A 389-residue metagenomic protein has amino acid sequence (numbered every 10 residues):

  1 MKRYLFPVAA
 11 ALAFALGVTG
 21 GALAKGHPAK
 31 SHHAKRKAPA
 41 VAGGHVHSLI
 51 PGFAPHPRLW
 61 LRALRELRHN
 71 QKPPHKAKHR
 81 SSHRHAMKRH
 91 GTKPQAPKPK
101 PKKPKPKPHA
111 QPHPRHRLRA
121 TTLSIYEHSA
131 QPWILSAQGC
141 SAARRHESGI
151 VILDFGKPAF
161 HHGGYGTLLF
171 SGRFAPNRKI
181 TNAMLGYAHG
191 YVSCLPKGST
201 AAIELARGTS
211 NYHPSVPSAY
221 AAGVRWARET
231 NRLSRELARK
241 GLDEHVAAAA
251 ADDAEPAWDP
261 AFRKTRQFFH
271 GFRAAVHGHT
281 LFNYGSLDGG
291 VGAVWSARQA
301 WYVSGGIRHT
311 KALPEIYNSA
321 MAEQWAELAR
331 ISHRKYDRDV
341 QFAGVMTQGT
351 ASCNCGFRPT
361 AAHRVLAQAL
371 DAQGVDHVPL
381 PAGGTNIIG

Functional and structural regions predicted by a protein language model:
K2-H113: Polybasic, low-complexity, intrinsically disordered segments
Q111-G389: Glycan-processing catalytic domains of CAZymes
